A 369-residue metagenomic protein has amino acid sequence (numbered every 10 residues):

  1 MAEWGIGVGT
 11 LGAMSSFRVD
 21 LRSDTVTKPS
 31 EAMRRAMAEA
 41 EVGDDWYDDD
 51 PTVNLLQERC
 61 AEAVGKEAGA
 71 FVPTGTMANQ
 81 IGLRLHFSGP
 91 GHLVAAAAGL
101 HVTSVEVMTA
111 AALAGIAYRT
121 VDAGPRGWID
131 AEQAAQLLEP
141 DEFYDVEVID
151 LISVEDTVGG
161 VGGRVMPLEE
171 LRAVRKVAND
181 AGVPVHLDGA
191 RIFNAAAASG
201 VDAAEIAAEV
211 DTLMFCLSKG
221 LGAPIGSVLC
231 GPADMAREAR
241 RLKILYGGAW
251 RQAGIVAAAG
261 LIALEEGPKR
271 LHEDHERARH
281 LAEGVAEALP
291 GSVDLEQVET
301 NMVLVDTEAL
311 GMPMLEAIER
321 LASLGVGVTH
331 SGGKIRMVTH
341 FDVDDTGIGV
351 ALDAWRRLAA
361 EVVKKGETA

Functional and structural regions predicted by a protein language model:
W4-E296, T300-L324, V328-V343, A351-A369: Conserved PLP-enzyme active-site core in the AAT-like
